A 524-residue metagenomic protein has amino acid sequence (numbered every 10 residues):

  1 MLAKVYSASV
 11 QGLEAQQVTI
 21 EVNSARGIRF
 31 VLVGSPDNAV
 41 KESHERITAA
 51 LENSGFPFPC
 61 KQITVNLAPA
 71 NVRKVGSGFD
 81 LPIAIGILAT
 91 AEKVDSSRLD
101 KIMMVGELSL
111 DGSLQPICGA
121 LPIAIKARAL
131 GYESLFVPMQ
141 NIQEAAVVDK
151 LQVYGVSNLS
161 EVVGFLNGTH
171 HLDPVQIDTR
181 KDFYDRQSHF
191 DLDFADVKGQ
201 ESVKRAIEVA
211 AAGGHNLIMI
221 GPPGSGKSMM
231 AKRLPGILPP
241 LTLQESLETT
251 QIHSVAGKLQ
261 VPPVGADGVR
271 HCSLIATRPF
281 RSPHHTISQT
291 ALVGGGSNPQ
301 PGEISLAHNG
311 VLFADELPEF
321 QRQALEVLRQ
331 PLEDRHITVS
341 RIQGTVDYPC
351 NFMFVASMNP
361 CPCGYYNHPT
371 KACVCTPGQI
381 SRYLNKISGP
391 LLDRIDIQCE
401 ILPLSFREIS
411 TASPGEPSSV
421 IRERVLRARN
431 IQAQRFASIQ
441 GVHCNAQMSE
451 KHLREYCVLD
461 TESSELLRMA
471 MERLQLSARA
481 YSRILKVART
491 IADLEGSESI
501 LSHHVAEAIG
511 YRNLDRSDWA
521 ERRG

Functional and structural regions predicted by a protein language model:
M1-I218, P222-S228, S340, A480-Y481 (+1 more regions): Peripheral, non-AAA+ core regions of ATP-driven protein-machinery
V18-S24, L292, D396-E400: Short beta-strand elements
A39-H44, P59, N66-G76, N298-P299 (+1 more regions): Basic, amphipathic alpha-helical bundle interface domains used for macromolecular binding and assembly
T169-F194, L259-S282, V425: Long, charged amphipathic helices and adjacent flexible linkers at domain junctions
E208, S273-L274, P279, T290-L312 (+1 more regions): Conserved alpha-helical scaffold flanking the Walker A/P-loop in AAA+ ATPase domains
M219-R270: Walker A/P-loop
G221, G294, E316: The Walker A (P-loop) glycine that initiates the GxxxxGKT/S ATP-binding motif of P-loop NTPases
N309, D315-E316, V327: Walker B catalytic acidic pair
